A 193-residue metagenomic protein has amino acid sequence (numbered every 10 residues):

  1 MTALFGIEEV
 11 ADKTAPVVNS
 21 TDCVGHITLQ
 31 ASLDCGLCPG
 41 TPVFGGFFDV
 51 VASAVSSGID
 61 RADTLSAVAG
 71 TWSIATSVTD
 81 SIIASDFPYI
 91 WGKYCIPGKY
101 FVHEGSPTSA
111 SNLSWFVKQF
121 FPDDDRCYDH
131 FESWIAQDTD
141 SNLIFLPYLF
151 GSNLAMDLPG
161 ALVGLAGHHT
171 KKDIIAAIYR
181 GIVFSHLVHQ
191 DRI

Functional and structural regions predicted by a protein language model:
M1-E8, D22-I193: Active-site core segments that coordinate phosphate-bearing ligands/cofactors across diverse enzyme families
A11-T21: Short beta-strand-loop/turn "lid" adjacent to the catalytic site in phosphate-handling enzymes
